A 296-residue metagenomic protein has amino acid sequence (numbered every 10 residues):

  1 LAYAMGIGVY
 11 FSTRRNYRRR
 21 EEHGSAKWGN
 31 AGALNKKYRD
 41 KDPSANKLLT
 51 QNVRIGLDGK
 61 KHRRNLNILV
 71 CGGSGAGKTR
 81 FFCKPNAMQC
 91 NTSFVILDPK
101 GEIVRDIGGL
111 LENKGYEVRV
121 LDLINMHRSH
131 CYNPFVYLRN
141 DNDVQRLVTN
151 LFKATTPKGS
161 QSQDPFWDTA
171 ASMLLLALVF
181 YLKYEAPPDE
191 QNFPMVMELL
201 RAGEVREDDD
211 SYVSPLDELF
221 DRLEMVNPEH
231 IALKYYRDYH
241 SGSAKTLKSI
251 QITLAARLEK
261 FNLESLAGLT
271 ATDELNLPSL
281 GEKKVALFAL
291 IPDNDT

Functional and structural regions predicted by a protein language model:
L1-A76, R80-C83, H127: Basic- and hydrophobic-enriched, low-structure N-terminal and domain-boundary segments that flank ATP-binding catalytic
R64-T296: P-loop NTPase motor domains
